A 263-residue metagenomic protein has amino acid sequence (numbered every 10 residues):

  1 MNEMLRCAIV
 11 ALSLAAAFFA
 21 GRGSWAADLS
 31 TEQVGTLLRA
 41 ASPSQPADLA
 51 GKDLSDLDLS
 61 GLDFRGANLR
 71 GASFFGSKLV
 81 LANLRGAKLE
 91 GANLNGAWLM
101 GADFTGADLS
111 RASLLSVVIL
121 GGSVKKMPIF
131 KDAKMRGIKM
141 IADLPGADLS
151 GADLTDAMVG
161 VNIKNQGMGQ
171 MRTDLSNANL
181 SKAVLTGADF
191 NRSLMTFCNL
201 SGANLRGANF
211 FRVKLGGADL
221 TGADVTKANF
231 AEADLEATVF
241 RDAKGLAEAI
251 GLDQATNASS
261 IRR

Functional and structural regions predicted by a protein language model:
M1-A11: Bacterial N-terminal signal peptides that target proteins for export
I9-F19: Bacterial N-terminal signal peptides
G21-G23: Membrane-interface motif at the C-terminal end of an N-terminal transmembrane signal
W25-R263: Tandem repeat scaffolds
